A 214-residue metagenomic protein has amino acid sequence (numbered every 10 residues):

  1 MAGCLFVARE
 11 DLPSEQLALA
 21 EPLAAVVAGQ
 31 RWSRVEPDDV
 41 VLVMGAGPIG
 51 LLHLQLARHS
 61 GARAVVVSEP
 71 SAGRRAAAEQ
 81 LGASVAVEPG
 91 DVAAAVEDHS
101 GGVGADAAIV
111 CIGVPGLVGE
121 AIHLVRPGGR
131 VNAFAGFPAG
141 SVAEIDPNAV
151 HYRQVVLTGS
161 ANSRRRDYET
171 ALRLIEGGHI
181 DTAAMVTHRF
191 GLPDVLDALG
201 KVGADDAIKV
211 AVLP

Functional and structural regions predicted by a protein language model:
M1-F6: Glycine-rich phosphate/adenylate-binding loop and adjacent beta-alpha elements of nucleotide- or dinucleotide-binding
E10-D91: Mid-domain Rossmann-like dinucleotide-binding core that forms the NAD(H)/NADP(H) cofactor-binding site
S33-V35, S100, V125-R126: A generic alpha-to-beta junction signature in SAM-dependent methyltransferases
D39, G129-R130, I208: Glycine-centered, small-residue-biased loops immediately flanking beta-strands in adenine/cofactor-binding cores
V92-G102: Short amphipathic alpha-helix with an adjacent loop that forms part of the alpha/beta core around
V103-I109, G129-R130: Short SAM/SAH-binding signature in class I
V114-G177, P214: Glycine-rich phosphate-binding loop and adjacent beta-alpha segment of Rossmann(oid) nucleotide-cofactor-binding
G119-H123, R165-P214: C-terminal hydrophobic helical "lid"/dimerization subdomain of Rossmann-like NAD(P)H-dependent oxidoreductases
